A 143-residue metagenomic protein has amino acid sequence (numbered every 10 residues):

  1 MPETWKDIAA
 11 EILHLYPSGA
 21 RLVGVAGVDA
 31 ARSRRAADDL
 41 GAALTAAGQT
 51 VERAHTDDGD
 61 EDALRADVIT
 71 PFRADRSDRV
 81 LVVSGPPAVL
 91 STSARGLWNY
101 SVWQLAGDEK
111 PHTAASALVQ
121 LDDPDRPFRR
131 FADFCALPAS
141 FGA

Functional and structural regions predicted by a protein language model:
M1-L22: Extreme N-terminal, non-catalytic leader segments that precede Walker-type/kinase nucleotide-binding cores
V23, E52-A54, N99-Q104, S116-Q120: Hydrophobic/aromatic beta-strand patches that form the interior of the parallel beta-sheet core in alpha/beta enzyme
V23-A42: Glycine-rich phosphate-binding P-loop
A26-A30, T56-G59, V83-P87, L105-A106: Structural motif
G41-D60: Short beta-strand-centered segment that lines the nucleotide-binding/catalytic pocket of NTP-utilizing
G59-T70: Conserved nucleotide-cofactor-binding alpha/beta core module
I69-A114: ATP-dependent NMP and nucleoside kinases share a basic, alpha-helical "lid"
K110-A143: C-terminal functional extensions of proteins
